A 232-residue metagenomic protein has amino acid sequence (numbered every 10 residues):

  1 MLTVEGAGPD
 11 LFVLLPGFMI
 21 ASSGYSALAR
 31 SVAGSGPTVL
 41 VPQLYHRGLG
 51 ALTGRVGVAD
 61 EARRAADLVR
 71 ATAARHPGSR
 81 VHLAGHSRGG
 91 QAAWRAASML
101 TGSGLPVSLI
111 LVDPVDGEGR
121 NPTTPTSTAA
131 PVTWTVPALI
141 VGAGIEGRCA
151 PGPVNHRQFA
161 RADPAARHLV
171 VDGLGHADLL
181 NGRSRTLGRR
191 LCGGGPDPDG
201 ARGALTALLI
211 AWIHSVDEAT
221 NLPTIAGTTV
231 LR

Functional and structural regions predicted by a protein language model:
V4-L11: Proline/glycine-enriched tight loop/beta-turn segments at coil->beta junctions that connect or precede beta-strands
P9, G17-I20: Active-site glycine-rich loops that stabilize anionic/oxyanionic intermediates across multiple enzyme folds
A21-L28, G152: The serine-hydrolase catalytic nucleophile loop
G24, T53-R75: Alpha/beta-hydrolase active-site loop
S31-L49: Conserved alpha/beta-hydrolase
R70-T135: Primarily recognizes the serine-hydrolase "nucleophile elbow" in alpha/beta-hydrolase and SGNH/GDSL folds
S108-H176: The feature captures the conserved acid-bearing segment of alpha/beta-hydrolase catalytic domains
P151-G152, H156-R232: C-terminal catalytic-base region of ester-bond hydrolases, centering on the histidine of the charge-relay
